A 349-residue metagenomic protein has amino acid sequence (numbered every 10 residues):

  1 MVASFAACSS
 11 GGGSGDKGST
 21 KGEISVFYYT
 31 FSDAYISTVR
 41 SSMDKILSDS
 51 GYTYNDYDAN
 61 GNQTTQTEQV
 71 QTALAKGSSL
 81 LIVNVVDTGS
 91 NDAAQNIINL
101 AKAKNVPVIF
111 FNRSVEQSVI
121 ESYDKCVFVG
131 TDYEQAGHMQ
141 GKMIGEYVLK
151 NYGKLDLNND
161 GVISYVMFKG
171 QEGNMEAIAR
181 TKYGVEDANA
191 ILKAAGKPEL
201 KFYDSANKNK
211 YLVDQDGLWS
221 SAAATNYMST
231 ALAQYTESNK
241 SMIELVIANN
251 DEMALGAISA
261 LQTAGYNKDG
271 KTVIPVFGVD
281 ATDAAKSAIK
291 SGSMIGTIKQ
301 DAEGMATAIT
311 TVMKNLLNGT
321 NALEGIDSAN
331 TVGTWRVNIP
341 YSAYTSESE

Functional and structural regions predicted by a protein language model:
S4-A7: C-terminal motif of bacterial Sec signal peptides marking the signal peptidase cleavage site
S9-G11: Bacterial signal peptide processing site
G22-S42, I46-L47, Y54-T72, K76-S78 (+3 more regions): Extracytoplasmic "Venus flytrap"
Y35-D49, A136-Q140, M175-F202, A206 (+3 more regions): Short, solvent-exposed amphipathic alpha-helices that sit in or adjacent to ligand/effector-binding or catalytic
Q66, F128-D160, A179, S221-M228 (+2 more regions): Hydrophobic alpha-helical segments within soluble ligand-binding/sensing domains
V86-A103, V108, G184, A206-K286: Hydrophobic alpha-helical
I97-Q135, M139, K154-V162, T282-K290 (+1 more regions): Flexible loop/hinge segments that line or gate small-molecule binding clefts
N159-S164, F168-E172, E176, A188 (+1 more regions): Hinge/cleft segment of the Venus flytrap/periplasmic-binding protein
